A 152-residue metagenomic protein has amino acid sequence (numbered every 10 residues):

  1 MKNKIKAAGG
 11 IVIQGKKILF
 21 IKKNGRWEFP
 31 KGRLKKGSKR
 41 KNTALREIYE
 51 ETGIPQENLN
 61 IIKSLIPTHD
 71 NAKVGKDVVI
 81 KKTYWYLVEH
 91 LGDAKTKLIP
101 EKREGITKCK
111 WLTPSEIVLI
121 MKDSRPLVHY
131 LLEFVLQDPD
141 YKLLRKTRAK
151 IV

Functional and structural regions predicted by a protein language model:
M1-P30: N-terminal strand-loop-strand
I18, K82-Y84, V128: Intrinsically disordered, low-complexity segments enriched in small/polar residues
R26-E28, K35-K36, P126-L127: Short, surface-exposed beta-strand-loop junctions and turns on beta-sheet-rich folds
P30, K97-L98, L132: Short glycine-/acidic-enriched loop or helix-start segments at secondary-structure transitions that form or flank
L34-S124, V152: Unchanged
I120-V152: Charged phosphate-binding loop/patch that engages nucleotide di/tri-phosphates or the phosphate backbone of nucleic
